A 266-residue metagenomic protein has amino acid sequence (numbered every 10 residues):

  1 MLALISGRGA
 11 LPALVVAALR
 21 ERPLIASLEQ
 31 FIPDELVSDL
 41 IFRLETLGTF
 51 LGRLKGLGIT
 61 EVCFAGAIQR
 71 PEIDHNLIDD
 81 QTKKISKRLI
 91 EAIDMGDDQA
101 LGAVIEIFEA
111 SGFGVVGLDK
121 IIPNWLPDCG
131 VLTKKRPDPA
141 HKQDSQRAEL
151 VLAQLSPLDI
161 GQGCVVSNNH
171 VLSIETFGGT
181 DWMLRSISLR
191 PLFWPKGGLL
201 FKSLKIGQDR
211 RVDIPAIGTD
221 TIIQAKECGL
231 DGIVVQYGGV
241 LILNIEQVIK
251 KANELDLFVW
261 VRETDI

Functional and structural regions predicted by a protein language model:
M1, R20-P23, G58-T60, S111-F113 (+5 more regions): Short coil/turn connectors at secondary-structure junctions
M1-L28, E45: N-terminal basic/disordered segments at the start of proteins
L4-S6, I25-S27, V62-A65, I93 (+6 more regions): General beta-strand structural signal in soluble alpha/beta enzymes
I5-P12, D98, G114-K226: Conserved mixed alpha/beta catalytic, RNA-binding, or beta-rich assembly cores of soluble enzyme, regulatory
L28-L57, N76-A92, G96, W182-I266: Feature captures the catalytic cores and cofactor-binding loops of soluble hydro-lyases/lyases that act on carboxylate
I68: Active-site microenvironments of hydrolase-like enzyme catalytic domains
P71-I73: An N-terminal assembly and electron-transfer interface module characteristic of large anaerobic redox and radical
I78-K120: Ser/Thr/Gly-rich flexible loops in soluble cytosolic domains mediating phosphotransfer, phosphorylation
